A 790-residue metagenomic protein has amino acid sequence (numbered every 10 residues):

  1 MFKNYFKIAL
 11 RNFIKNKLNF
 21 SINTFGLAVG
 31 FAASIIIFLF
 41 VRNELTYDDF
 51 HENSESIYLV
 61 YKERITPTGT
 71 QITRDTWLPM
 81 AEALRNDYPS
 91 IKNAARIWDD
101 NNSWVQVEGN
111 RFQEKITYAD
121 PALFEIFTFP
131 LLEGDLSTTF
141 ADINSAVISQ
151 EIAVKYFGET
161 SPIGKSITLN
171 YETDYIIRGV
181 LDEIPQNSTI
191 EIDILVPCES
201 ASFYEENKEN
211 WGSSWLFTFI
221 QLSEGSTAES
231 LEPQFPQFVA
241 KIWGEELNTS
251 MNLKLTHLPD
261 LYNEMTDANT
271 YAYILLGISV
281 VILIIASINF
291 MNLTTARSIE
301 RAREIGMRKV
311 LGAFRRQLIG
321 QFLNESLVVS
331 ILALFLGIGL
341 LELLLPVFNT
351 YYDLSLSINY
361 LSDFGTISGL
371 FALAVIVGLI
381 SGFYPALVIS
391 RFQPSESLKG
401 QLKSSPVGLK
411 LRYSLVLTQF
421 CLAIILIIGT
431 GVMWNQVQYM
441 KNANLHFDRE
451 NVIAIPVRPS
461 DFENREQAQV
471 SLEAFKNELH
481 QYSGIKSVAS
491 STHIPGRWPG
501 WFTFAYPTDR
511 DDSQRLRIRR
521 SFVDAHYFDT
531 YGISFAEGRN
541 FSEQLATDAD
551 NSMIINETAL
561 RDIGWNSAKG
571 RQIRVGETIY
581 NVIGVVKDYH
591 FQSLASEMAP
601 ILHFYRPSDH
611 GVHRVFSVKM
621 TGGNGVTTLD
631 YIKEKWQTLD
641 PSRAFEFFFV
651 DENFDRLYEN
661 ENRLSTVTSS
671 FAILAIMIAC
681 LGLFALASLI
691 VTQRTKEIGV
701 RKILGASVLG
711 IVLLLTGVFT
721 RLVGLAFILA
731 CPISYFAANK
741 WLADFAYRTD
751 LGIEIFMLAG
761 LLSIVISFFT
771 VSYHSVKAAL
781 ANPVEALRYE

Functional and structural regions predicted by a protein language model:
M1-T24, L261-E264, T294-I331, L343-E466 (+2 more regions): Alpha-helical transmembrane segments of integral membrane proteins
K3-R11, K15-N19, H51, Y204 (+12 more regions): Membrane-helix entry/capping segments
F13, N23, E44, V60 (+30 more regions): Generic structural signal for small/hydrophobic residues in well-ordered secondary structure, especially within
K15-V41, A268-R303, S330-I331, L411-Q436 (+3 more regions): Hydrophobic alpha-helical transmembrane segments of multi-pass inner-membrane transport and secretion
A32, I36-L39, L327-P394, I425 (+2 more regions): Small-residue-rich transmembrane alpha-helices
F38-N102, W211-I220, E232-Q234, K254-D260 (+4 more regions): Membrane-proximal extracellular/periplasmic loop immediately following the first transmembrane helix
D120-E133, N144-T270, A474-N660: Mid-to-C-terminal secondary-structure elements that act as membrane-proximal/extracytoplasmic interface segments
A286-V328, G682-T720, H774, A781-N782: Interfacial "coupling" helices/loops that link adjacent transmembrane helices in transporter permeases
